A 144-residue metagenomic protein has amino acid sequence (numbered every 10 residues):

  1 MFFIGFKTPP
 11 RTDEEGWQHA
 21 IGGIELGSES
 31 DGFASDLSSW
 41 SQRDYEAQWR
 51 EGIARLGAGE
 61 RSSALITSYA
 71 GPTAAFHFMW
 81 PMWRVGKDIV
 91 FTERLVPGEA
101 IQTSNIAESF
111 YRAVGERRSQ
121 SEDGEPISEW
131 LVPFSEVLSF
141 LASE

Functional and structural regions predicted by a protein language model:
M1-F76, R84: N-terminal low-complexity, intrinsically disordered segments
M1-I4, D31, I89, E108 (+2 more regions): Short non-domain terminal segments
S41, Q48, I53, G57-A58 (+3 more regions): Amphipathic alpha-helical interaction segments
S63-I66, V90, E125, P133-F134: Noncatalytic linker/hinge segments flanking ATPase motor cores
P81-G86, F91-T92, G98: Intrinsically disordered, flexible peripheral segments
L95-E144: Mixed-charge, glycine-accented linear interaction segment located at domain edges/termini
